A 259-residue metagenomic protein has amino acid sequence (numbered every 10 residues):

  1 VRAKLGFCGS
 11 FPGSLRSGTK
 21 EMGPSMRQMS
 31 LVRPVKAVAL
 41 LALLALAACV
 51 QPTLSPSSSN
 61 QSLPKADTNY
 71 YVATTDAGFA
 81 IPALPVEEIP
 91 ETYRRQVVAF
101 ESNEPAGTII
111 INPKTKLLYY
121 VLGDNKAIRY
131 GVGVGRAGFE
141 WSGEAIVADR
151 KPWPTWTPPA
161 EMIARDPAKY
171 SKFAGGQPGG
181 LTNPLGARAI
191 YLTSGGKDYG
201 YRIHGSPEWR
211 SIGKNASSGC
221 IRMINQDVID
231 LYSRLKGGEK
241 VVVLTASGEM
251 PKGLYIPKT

Functional and structural regions predicted by a protein language model:
V1-R33: N-terminal secretory signal peptides that target proteins for export/translocation
G23-I221, N225-T259: N-terminal pre-domains immediately preceding structured catalytic cores
